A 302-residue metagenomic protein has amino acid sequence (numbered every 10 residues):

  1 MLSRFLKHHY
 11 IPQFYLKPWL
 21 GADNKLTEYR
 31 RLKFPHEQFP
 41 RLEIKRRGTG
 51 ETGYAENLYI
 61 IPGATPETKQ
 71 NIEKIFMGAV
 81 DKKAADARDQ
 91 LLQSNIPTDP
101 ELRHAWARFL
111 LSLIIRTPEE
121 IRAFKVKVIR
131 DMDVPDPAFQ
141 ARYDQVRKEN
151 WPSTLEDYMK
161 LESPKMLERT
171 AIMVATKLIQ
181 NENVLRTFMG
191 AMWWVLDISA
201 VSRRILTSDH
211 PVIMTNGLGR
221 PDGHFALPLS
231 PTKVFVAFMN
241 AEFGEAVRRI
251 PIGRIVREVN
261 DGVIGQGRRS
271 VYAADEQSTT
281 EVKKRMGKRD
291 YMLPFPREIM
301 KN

Functional and structural regions predicted by a protein language model:
M1-K7, I11-N302: Alpha-helical structural context detector biased toward long hydrophobic helices
